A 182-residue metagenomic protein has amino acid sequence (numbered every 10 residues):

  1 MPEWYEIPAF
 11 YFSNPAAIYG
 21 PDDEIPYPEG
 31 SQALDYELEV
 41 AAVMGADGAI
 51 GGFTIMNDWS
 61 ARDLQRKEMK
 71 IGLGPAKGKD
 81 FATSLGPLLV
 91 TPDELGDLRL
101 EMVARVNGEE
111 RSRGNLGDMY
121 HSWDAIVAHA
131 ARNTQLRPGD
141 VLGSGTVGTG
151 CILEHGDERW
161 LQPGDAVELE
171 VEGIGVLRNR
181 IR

Functional and structural regions predicted by a protein language model:
M1-I126, N133: Glycine-enriched loop-and-adjacent helix/strand subsegments that border the catalytic/binding cleft of enzyme cores
N14, S60, V147-G148, G173: A generic "binding-loop/recognition-motif" signal
V40, L142-G143, V167: Generic structural signal for buried aliphatic residues
A42, G139, V171: Conserved S/T- and glycine-rich ATP-binding loop of Class I adenylate-forming
K77-V90, G148-R182: Charged, cofactor-coupling segments
N107, R113, S144-G145, E172: Generic beta-strand/beta-sheet core signal
S112-N115, D140, R178-R180: Extended hydrophobic-aromatic, low-complexity segments
S122-Q162: A conserved acidic, glycine/proline-rich C-terminal tail/linker
